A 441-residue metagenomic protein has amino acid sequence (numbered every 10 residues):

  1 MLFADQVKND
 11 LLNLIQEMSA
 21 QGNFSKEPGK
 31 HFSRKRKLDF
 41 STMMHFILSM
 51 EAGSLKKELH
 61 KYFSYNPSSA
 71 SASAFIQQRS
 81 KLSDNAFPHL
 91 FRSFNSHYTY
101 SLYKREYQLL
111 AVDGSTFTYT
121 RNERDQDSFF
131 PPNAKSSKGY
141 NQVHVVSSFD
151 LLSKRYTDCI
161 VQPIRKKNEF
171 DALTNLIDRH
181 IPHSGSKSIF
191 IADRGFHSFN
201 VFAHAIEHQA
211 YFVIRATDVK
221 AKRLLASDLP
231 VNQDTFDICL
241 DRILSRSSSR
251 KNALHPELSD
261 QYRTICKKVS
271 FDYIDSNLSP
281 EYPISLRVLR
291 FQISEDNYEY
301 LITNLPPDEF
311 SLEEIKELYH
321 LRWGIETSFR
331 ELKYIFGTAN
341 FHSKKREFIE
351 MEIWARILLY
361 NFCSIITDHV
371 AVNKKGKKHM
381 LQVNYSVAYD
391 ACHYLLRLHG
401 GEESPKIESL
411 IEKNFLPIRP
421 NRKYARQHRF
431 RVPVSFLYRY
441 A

Functional and structural regions predicted by a protein language model:
M1-L55, K61, S69-A70, F75-L82 (+5 more regions): Single, function-defining residue in the core of a domain
A86-T99: Short Lys/Arg-enriched helix C-cap and helix-to-coil transition segments that create basic nucleic-acid-contact patches
Q108-L110: Conserved beta-strand elements of the Class I
Q126: Phosphate/adenylate-binding "loop-and-lid" substructures adjacent to NTP/NAD/dNTP-binding pockets in NTP-dependent
